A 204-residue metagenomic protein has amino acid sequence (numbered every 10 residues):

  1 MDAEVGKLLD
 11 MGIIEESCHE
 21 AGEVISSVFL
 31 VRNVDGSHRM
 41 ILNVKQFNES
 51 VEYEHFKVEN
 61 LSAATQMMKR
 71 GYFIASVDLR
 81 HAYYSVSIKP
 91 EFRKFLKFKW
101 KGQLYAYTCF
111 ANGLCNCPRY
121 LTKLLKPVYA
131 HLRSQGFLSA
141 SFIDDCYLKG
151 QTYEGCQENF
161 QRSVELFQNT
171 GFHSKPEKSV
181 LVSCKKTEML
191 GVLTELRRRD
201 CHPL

Functional and structural regions predicted by a protein language model:
M1-T122, L166: Catalytic-core region of right-hand nucleic acid polymerases
S17, P118-F167, P176: Active-site palm subdomain of RNA-directed nucleic acid polymerases
A21-I25, S141-D144, E177, V182-K185: Short Gly/Ser/Thr- and Asp/Glu-enriched loop/turn motifs at secondary-structure junctions
G36-R39, C156, L196-H202: Short, charged/polar, Gly/Pro-enriched secondary-structure boundary elements
N43, D78-R80, G113, S134-Y153 (+1 more regions): Catalytic palm active-site di-aspartate
E52, A106, F167-L204: A conserved non-catalytic segment of reverse transcriptases and RNA-directed RNA polymerases corresponding to the late
E52, S85-I88, Q151-T152, E158-N159 (+1 more regions): A short acidic (Asp/Glu
